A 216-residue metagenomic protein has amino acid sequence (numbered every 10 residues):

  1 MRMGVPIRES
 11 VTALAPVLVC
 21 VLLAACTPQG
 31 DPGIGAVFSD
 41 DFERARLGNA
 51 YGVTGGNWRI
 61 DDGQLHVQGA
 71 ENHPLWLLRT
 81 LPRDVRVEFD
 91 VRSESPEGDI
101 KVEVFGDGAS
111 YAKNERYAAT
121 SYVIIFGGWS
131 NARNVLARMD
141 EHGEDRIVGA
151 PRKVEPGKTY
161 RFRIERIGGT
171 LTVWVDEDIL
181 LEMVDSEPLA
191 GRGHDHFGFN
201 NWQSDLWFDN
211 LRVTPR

Functional and structural regions predicted by a protein language model:
L23-A25: C-terminal motif of bacterial Sec signal peptides marking the signal peptidase cleavage site
Q29-V53: Extracellular carbohydrate-recognition regions
F42, V87-F89, K158-I167, L171-V173: Short tryptophan-centered beta-strand motifs in secreted/extracellular beta-sheet-rich domains of glycan-recognition
G56-H73: Short carbohydrate-recognition loop motifs
G69-L136: Secretory/extracellular carbohydrate-interaction modules and structurally similar beta-sandwich "look-alikes"
H73-R79, V148-V154, F197-G198: Beta-strand-rich interaction surfaces with strong enrichment in secreted/lumenal proteins
M139-R161: Short, aromatic/His-centered strand-loop micro-motif at the edge of beta-sheets
M183-D209: Flexible glycan-contacting loops in extracellular carbohydrate-active proteins
